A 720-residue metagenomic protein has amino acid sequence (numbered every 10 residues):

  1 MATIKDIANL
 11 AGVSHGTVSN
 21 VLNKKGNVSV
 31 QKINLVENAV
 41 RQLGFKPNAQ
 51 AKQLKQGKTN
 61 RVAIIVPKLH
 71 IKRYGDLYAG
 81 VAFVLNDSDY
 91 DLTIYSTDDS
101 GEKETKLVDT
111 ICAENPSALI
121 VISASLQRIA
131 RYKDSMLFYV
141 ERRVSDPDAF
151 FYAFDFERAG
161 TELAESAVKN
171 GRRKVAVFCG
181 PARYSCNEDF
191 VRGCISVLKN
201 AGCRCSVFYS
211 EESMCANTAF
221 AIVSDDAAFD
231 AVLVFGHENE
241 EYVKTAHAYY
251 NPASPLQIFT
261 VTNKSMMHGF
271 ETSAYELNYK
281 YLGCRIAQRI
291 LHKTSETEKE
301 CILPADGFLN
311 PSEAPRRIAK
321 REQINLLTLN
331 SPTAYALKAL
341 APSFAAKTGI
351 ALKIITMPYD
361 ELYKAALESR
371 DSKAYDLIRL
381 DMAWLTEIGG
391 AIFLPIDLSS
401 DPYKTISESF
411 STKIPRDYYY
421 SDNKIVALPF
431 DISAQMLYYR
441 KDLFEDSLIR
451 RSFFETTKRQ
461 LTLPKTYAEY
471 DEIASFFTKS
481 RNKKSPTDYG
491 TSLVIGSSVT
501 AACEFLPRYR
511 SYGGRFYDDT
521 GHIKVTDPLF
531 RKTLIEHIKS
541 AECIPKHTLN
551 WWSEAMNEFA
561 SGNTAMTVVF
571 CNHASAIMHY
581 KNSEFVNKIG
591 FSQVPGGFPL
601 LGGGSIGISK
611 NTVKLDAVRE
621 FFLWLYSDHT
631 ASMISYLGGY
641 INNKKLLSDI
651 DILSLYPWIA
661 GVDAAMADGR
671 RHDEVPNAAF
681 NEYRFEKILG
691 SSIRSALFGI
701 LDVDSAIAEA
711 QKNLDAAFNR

Functional and structural regions predicted by a protein language model:
M1-K58: N-terminal helix-turn-helix DNA-binding module of bacterial transcription factors
R41-R73, L77, S88, A113: N-terminal helix-turn-helix/winged-helix DNA-binding helices and compositionally similar short basic alpha-helical
I122-T161, I258-S273: Flexible loop/hinge segments that line or gate small-molecule binding clefts
D226-V234, E238-R321: Flexible loop/turn connectors
T356, Y420, L549, A660-F718: C-terminal capping/gating helix-and-loop segments adjacent to ligand/active sites or protein-protein/ligand interfaces
M382-M436, K588-S592, L655: Hinge/lid segment of periplasmic solute-binding proteins
D471-F476, R508, Y512-N550: Glycine-centered hinge/linker elements that transmit conformational signals in sensory and ligand-binding systems
A541-E542, Y580-L646, R670-A678, S691 (+1 more regions): Extracytoplasmic/periplasmic substrate-recognition and gating elements
